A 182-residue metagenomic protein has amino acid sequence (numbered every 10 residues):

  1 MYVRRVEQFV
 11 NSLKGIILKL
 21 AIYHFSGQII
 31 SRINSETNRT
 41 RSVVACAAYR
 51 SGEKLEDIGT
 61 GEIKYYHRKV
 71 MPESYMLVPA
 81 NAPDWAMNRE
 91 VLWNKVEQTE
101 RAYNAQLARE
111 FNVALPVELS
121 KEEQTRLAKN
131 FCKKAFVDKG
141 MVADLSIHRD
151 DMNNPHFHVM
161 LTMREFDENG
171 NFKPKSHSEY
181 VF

Functional and structural regions predicted by a protein language model:
M1-F182: N-terminal nicking endonuclease/strand-transfer module with a His-rich metal-binding environment and a catalytic Tyr
